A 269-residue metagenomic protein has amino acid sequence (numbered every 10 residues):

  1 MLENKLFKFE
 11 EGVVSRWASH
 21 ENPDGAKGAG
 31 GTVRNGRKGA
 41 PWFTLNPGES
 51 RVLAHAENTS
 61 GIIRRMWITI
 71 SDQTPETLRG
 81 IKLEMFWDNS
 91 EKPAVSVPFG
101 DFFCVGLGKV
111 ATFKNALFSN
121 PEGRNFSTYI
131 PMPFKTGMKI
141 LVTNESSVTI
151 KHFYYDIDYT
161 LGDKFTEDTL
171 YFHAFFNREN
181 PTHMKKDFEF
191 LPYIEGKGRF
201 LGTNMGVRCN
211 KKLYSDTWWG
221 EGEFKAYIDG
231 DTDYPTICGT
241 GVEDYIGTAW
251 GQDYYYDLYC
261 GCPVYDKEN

Functional and structural regions predicted by a protein language model:
M1-N269: Beta-strand-centric surfaces of beta-sandwich/beta-rich domains
